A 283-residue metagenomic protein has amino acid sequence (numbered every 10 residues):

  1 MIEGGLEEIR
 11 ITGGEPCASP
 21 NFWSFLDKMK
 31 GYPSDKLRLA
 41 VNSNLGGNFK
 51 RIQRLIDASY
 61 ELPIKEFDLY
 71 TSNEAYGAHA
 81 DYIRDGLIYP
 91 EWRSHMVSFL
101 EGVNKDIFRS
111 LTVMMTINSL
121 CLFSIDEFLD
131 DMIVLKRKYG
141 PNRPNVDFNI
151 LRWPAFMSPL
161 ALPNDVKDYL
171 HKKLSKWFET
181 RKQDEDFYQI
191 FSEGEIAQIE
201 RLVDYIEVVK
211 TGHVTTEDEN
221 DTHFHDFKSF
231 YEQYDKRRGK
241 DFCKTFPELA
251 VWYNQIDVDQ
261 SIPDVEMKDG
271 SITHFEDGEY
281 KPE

Functional and structural regions predicted by a protein language model:
G4-P20, Y32-Q53, E61-S94, S110-S119 (+1 more regions): Core AdoMet radical
W23-D27, K50-S59, S124-D126: Distinct, well-ordered alpha-helical segments
K28-P33, G102: Short, acidic, metal-binding catalytic loop of nucleotide-sugar glycosyltransferases
I56-K65, L100-N104, K136-Y139: Acidic (Asp/Glu)-rich catalytic clusters
S119-L135: Catalytic cores of alpha/beta
W153-E179: PAPS-dependent sulfotransferase catalytic core
F178-E283: Radical SAM enzyme core and accessory elements
